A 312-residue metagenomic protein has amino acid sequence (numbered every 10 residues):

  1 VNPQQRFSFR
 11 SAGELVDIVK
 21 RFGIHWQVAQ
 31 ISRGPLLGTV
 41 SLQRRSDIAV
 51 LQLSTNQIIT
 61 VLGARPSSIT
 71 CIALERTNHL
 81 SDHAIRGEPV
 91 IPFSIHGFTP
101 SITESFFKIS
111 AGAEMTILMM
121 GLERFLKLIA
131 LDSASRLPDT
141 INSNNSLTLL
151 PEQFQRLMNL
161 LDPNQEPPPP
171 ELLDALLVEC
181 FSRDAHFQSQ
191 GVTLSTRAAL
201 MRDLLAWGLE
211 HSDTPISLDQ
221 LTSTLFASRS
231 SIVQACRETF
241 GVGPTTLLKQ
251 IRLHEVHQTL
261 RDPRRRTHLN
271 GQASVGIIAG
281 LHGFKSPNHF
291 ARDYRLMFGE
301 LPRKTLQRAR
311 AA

Functional and structural regions predicted by a protein language model:
V1-S32, C71, L80-S212, S217-D219 (+5 more regions): Alpha-helical bundle regulatory/interaction domains
I31-L36, V40-R44, I48-R65: Conserved short histidine dyad/triad with adjacent acidic residue
L42, T60-L74, H96-G97, M115: His/acidic/aromatic-lined binding-pocket segments of jelly-roll/cupin-type domains and related regulatory beta-sandwich
R65, R197, K249: Short, conserved glycine- and acidic-residue-centered signature motifs in active-site or ligand-binding loops
I232: Helix-turn-helix DNA-binding module
A235, D293: Residues within the DNA-recognition helix of helix-turn-helix
T246: Short, basic-rich loop-to-helix N-cap that marks the start of a DNA-contacting helix
Q250-E255: Alpha-helical structural segments
